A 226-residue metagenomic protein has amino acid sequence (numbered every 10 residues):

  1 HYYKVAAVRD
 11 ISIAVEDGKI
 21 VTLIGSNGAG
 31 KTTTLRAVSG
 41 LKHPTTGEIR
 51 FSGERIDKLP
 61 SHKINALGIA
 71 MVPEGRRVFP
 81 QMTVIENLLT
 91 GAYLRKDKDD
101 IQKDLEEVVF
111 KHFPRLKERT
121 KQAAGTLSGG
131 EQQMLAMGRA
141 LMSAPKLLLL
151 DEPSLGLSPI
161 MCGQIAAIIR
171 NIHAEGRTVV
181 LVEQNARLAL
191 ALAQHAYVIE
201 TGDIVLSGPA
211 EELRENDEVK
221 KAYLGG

Functional and structural regions predicted by a protein language model:
Y2-Y3, V21, P44, K58-L59 (+4 more regions): ABC-type ATPase nucleotide-binding domains, specifically the catalytic core motifs of the NBD
I24-S26: The feature captures the beta-strand-to-loop junction immediately N-terminal to the Walker
S39: Helix-to-loop junction immediately C-terminal to a conserved catalytic motif
G47-R55, L67, D100-E106, K111: Conserved ABC transporter NBD signature motif
A123-L127, E131: Conserved ABC ATPase signature
A140-L141: ABC ATPase C-loop
A144: Conserved catalytic motifs of ABC-family nucleotide-binding domains
